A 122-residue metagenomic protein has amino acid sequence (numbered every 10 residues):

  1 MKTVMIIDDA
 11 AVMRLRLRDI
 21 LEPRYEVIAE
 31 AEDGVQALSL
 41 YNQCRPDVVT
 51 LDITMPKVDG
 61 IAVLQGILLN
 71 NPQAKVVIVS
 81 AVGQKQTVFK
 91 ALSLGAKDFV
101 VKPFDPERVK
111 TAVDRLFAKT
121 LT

Functional and structural regions predicted by a protein language model:
A11-A29: Two-component/phosphorelay signaling modules centered on CheY-like receiver
D33-Q36, D59-A62: Acidic catalytic/metal-coordinating carboxylates
C44-T50: Active-site beta3 strand of CheY-like receiver
M55: Receiver (REC) domain active-site loop signature in two-component systems and cognate sites in sensor histidine kinases
V82-G83: Short, conserved "switch-loop" micro-motifs in signal-transduction and mechanochemical regulators
Q86, F104-D114: C-terminal output helix
